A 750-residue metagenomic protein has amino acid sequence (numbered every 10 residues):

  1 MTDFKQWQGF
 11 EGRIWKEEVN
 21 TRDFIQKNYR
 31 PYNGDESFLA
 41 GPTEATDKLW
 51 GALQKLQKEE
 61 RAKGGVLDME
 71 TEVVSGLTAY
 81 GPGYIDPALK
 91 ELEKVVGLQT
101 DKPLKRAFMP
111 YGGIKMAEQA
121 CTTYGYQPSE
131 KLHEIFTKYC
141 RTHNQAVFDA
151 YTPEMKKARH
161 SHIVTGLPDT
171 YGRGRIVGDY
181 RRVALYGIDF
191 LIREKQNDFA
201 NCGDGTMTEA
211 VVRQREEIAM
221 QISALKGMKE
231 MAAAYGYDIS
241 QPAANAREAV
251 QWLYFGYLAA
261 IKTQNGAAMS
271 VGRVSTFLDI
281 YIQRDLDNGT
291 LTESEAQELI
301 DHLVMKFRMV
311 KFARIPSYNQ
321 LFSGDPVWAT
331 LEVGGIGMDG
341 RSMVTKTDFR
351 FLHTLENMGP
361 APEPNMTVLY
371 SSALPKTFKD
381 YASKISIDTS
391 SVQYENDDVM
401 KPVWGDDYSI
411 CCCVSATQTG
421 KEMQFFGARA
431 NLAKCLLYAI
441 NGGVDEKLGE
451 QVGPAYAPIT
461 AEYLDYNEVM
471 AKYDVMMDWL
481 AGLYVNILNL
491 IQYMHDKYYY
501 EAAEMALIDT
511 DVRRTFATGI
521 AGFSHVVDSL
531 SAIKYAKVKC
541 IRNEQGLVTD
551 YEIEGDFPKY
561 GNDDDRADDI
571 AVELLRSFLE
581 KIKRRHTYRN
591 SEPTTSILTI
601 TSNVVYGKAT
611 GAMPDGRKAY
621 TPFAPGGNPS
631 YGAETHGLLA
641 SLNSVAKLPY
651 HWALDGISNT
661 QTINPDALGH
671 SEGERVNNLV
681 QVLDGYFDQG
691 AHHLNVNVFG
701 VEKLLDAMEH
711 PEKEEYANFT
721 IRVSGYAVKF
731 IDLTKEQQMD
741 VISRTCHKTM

Functional and structural regions predicted by a protein language model:
T2-M750: Conserved catalytic cores of very large enzyme subunits
